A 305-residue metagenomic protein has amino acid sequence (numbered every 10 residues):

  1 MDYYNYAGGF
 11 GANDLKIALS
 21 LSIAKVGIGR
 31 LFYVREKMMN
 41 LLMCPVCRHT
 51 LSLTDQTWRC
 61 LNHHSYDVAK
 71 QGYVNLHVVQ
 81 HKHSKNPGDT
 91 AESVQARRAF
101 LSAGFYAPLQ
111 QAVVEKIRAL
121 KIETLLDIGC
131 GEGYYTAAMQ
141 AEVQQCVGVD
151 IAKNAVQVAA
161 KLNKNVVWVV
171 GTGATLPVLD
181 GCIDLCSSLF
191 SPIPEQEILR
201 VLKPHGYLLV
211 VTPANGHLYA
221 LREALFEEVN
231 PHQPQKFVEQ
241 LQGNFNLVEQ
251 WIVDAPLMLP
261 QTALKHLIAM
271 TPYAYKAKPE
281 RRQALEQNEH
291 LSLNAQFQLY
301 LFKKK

Functional and structural regions predicted by a protein language model:
R35-N86: N-terminal auxiliary segments of SAM/dcSAM-dependent transferases
K121-G131: Conserved class I S-adenosyl-L-methionine
E132-V143: Conserved SAM-binding loop of SAM-dependent methyltransferases across substrates and taxa, primarily the Class I
A152-N154: Conserved SAM/SAH-binding beta-strand->alpha-helix loop
K164-L176: Conserved SAM-binding strand-loop segment of SAM-dependent methyltransferases
A174-L185: A short acidic, Gly/Pro-enriched loop at the edge of an enzyme's catalytic core that lines a small-molecule cofactor
E195-L209: A short glycine-rich, Lys/Arg-flanked "PGG" loop and its adjoining helix->strand segment in the class I
V253-K305: Conserved Class I S-adenosyl-L-methionine
